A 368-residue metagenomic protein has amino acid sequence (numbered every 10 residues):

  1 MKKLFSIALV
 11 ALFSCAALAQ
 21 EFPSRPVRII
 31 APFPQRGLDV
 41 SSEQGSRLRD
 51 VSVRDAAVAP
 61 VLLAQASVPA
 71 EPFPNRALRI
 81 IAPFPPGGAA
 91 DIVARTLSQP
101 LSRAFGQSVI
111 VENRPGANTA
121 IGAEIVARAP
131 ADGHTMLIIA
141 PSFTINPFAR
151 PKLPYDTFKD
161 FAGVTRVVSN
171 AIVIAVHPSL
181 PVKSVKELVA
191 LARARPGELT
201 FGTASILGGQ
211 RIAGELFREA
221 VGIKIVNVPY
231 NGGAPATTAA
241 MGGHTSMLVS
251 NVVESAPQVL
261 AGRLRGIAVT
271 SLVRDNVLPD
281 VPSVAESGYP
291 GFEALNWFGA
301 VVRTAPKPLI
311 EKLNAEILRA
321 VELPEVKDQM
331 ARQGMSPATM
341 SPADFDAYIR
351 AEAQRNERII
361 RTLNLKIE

Functional and structural regions predicted by a protein language model:
M1-L4: Positively charged n-region of N-terminal signal peptides that target proteins for export
S6-A16, A57: Bacterial N-terminal signal peptides
Q20-K159, E198, G222-N251, Q258 (+2 more regions): N-terminal (or domain-start) structured segment
F22-P26, V61, N75-A77, A220 (+2 more regions): An extracytoplasmic/periplasmic, membrane-proximal ligand-sensing/linker region
R128-H134, F148-P235, V284-E286, L295-Q329: Hinge/capping helix and adjacent helix->loop/strand transition within the periplasmic-binding protein
I138-F143, T203, G232-G233, S250-S255 (+3 more regions): Beta->alpha turn/N-cap motifs
F143-K152, R211, L216-A220, S246-V281 (+1 more regions): A ligand-binding cleft/hinge motif common to bilobed small-molecule-binding domains
S255-E322, A351-Q354: C-terminal lobe and pocket-closing loops of periplasmic/extracytoplasmic Venus-flytrap solute-binding proteins
